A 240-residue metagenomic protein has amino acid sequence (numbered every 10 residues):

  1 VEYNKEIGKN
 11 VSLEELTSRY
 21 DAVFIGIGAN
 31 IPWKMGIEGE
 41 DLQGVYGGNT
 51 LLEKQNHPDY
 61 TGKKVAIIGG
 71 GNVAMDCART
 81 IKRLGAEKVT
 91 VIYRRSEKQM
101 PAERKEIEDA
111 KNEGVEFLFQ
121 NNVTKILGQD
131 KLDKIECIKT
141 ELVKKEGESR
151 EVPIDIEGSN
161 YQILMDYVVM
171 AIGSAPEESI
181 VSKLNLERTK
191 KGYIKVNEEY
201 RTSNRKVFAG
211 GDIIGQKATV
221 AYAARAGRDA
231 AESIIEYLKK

Functional and structural regions predicted by a protein language model:
V1, K5, E53, A78-K125: Rossmann-like dinucleotide-binding cores of NAD(P)H-dependent redox enzymes
V1-E38, K125-E136, E141-V143, Y167-V169 (+1 more regions): Feature captures the FAD/FMN-dependent oxidoreductase FAD-binding
D41-G62, E148-K217: FAD-site-proximal beta/loop scaffold in flavoenzymes
P58-E87: Rossmann-like NAD(P)H-binding beta-loop-alpha module
G70, Y93-S96, D212: Cofactor-binding loop segments of dinucleotide-utilizing enzymes, especially the Rossmann-like FAD- and NAD(P)+-binding
C77, I213-K239: A conserved FAD-binding loop/helix module that cradles the flavin
